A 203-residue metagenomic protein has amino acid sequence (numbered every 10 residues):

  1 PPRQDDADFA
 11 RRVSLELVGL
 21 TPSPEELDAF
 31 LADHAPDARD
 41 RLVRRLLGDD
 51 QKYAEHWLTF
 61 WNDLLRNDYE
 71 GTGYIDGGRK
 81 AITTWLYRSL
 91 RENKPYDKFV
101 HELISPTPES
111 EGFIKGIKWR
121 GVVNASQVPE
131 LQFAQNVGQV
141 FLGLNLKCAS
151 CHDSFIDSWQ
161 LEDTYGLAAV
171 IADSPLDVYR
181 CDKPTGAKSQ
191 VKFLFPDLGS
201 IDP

Functional and structural regions predicted by a protein language model:
P1-P203: Short, structured secondary-structure elements that scaffold catalytic or ligand/cofactor-binding regions
